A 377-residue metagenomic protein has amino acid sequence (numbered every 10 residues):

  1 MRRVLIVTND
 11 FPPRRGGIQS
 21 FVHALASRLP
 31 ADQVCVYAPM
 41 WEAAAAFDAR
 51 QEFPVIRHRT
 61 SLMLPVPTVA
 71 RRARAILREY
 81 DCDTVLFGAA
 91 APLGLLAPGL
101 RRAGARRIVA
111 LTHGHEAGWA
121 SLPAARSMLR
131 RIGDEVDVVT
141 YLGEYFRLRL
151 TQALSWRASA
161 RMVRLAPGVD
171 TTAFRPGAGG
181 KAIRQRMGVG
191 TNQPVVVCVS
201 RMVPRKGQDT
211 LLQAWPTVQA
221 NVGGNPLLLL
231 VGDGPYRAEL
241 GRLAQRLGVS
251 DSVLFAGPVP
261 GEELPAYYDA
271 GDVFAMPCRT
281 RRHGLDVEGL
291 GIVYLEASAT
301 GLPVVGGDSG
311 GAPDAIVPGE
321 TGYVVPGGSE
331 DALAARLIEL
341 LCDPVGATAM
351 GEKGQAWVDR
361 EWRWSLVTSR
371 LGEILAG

Functional and structural regions predicted by a protein language model:
F87-L93: Short His-centered aromatic/hydrophobic patch
R126, D134-G180, L254-A256: Donor nucleotide-sugar binding/catalytic pocket of nucleotide-sugar-dependent glycosyltransferases
T140, G190-K206, L212-W215: Conserved donor-binding/catalytic core segment of Leloir-type glycosyltransferases
G241-E263, V273: Nucleotide-activated donor-binding/catalytic signature segment of Leloir-type glycosyltransferases, i.e., the conserved
S252, A332, E339, G346-R360: A short, well-ordered alpha-helix in the C-terminal region of glycosyltransferases
P258, D269-V287, L302: Acidic donor-binding loop of glycosyltransferase active sites
Y294, S298-A299, P303-G306, I316: Short hydrophobic beta-strand element within catalytic cores of glycosyltransferases and related nucleotide-activated
V317-G319, Y323-E330, E339-V345: Conserved acidic donor-binding segment of nucleotide-sugar-dependent glycosyltransferases
